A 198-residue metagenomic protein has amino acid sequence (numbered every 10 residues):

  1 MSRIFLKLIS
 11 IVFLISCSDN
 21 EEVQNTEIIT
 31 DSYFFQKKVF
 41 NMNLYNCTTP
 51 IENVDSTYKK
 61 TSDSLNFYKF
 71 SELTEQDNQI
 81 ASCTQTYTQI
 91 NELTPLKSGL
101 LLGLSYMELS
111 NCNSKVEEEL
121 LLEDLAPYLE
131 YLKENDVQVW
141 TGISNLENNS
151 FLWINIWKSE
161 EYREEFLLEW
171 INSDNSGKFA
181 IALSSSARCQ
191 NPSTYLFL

Functional and structural regions predicted by a protein language model:
S2-I11: Sec-dependent signal peptide recognition, specifically the positively charged N-region followed immediately by
I15-S16: C-terminal motif of bacterial Sec signal peptides marking the signal peptidase cleavage site
N20-D174, S185-L198: Short S/T/G/P-rich N-terminal loop/turn motif that feeds into the first structured element of a domain
D174-A180: Outer-membrane beta-barrel domain signature
